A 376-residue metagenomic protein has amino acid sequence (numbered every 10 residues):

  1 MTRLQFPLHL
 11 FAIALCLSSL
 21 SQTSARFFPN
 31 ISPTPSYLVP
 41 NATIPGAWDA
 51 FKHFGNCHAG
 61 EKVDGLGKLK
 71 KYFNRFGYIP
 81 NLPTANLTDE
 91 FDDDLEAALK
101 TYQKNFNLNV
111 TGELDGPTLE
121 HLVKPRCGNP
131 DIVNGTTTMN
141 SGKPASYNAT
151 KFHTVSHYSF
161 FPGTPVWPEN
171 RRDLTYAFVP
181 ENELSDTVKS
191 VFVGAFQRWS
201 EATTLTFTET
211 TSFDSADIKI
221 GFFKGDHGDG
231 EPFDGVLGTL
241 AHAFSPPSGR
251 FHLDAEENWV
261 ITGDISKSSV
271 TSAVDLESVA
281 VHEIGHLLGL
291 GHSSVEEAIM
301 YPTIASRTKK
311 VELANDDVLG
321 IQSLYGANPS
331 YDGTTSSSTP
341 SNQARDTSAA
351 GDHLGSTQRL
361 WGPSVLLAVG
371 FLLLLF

Functional and structural regions predicted by a protein language model:
T2-F376: Zinc-dependent metalloendopeptidases
